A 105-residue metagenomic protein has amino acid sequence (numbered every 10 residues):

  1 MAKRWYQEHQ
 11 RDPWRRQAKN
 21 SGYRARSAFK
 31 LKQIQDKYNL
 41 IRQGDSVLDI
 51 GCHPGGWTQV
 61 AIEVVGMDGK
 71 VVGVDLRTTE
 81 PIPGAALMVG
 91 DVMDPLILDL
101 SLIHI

Functional and structural regions predicted by a protein language model:
A2-R42: Class I SAM-dependent methyltransferase Rossmann-like catalytic core, especially the SAM/SAH-binding loop
G44-H53: Conserved class I S-adenosyl-L-methionine
P54-G66: Conserved SAM-binding loop of SAM-dependent methyltransferases across substrates and taxa, primarily the Class I
K70-V74: Conserved SAM-binding motif I beta-strand of class I
T78-A85: Short loop/helix-cap segments at secondary-structure boundaries that form the rim of catalytic
D91: Conserved acidic residues
L96-S101: Conserved Rossmann-fold cofactor-binding substructure of NAD(P)-dependent oxidoreductases
I103-I105: Conserved small/polar residues in nucleotide/adenosyl-binding loops
